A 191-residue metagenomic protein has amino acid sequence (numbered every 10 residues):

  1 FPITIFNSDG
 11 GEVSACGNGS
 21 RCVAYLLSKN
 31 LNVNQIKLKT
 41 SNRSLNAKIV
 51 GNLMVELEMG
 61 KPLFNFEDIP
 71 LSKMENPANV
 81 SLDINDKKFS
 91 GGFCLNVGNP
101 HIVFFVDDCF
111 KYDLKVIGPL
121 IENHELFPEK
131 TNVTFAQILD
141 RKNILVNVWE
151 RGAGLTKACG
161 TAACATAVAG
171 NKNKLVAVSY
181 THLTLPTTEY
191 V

Functional and structural regions predicted by a protein language model:
F1-G11, N79-G91, L139-G154: Short, hydrophobic/aliphatic alpha-helical segments
F1-P2, F6, H101-I102, V116-W149 (+1 more regions): Conserved phosphate-donor
V13-N18, G152-T166: Short glycine/threonine-rich catalytic loop with a Thr-x-Gly-x-Asp
C16-N32, C164-V176: DPxDG-like acidic metal-binding loop motif
N30-S72: Hydrophobic alpha-helical segments and helix pairs
A78-L82, G91-F93, F110-E125: Anionic-ligand binding region
C94-V97, V103-V106, K111: Active-site rim beta-loop-alpha module in soluble metabolic enzymes
H182, T187-V191: Single conserved hydrophobic/aromatic residue that forms the stacking wall/gate of nucleotide- or nucleobase-binding
